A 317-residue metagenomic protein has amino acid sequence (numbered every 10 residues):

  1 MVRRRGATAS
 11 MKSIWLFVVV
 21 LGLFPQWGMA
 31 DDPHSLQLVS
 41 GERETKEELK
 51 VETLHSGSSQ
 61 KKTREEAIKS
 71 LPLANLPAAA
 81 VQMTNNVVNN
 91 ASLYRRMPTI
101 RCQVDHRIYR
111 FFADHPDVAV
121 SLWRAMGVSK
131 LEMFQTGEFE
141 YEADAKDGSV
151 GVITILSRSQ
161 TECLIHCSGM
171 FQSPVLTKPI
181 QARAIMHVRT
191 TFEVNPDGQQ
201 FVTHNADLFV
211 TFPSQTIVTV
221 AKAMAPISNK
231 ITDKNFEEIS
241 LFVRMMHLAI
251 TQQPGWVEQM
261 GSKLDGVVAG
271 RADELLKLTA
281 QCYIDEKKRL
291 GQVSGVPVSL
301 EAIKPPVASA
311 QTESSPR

Functional and structural regions predicted by a protein language model:
M1-M11: N-terminal secretory signal peptides that target proteins for export/translocation
W15-Q26: Bacterial N-terminal signal peptides
Q26-D32: Sec/Tat signal peptide C-region and signal peptidase I cleavage site
D32-N75, R189-R317: Terminal "cap-and-tail" regions of soluble proteins that handle hydrophobic small molecules
Q37-G137: Hydrophobic ligand-binding cavity/cleft-lining segments
D114-D117, K146-G148, R158-Q160, S168-Q172 (+2 more regions): Solvent-exposed coil/turn segments that connect beta secondary-structure elements in extracytoplasmic/periplasmic
A119-E140, K263-A280: Short solvent-exposed beta->alpha transition segments
M133-R183: Glycine-rich portal/gate segments that line the openings of hydrophobic small-molecule binding cavities
